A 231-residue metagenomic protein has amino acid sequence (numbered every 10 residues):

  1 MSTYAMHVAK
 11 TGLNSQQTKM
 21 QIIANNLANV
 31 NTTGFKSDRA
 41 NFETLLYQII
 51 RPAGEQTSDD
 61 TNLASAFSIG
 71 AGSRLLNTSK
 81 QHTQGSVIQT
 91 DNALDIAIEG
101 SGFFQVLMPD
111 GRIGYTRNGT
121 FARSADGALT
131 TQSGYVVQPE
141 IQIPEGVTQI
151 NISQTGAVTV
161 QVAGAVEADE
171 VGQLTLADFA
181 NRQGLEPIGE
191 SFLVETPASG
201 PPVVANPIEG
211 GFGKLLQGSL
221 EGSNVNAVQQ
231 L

Functional and structural regions predicted by a protein language model:
M1-L231: Amphipathic alpha-helical polymerization modules
